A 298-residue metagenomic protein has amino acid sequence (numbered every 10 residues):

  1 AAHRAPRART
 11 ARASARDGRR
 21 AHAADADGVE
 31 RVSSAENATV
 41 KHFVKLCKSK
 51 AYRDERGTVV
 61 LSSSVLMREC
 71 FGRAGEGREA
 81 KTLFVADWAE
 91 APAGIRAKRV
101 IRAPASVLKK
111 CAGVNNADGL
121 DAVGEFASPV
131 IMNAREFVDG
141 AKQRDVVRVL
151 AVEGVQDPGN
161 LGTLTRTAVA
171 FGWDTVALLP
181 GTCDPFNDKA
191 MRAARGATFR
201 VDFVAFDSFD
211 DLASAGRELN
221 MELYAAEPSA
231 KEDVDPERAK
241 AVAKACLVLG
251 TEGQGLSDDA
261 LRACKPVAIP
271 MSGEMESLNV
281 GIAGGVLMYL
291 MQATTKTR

Functional and structural regions predicted by a protein language model:
R4-A89, T182-D184: Boundary-proximal intrinsically disordered activation/regulatory segments immediately upstream of a helical core
R31-S34, I101-P104, D202-D211, V267: Short acidic-hydrophobic, aromatic-tinged amphipathic segments that line or gate anion-handling sites
S63, Q156-L164, S277-A283: Amphipathic alpha-helical repeat scaffolds
P92-V123: Glycine/small-residue-rich loop that forms an oxyanion/phosphate-binding "nest" at active or ligand-binding sites
A105-L108, G181-C183, F206, E252 (+1 more regions): Short, acidic/turn-prone active-site loops that include or flank metal/cofactor- and phosphate-binding residues
A122-G124, T167-F171, T182-T198, D258-R298: Structured adenosyl-cofactor binding patch, chiefly the S-adenosyl-L-methionine
A127-A230: RNA substrate-binding interface of SAM-dependent RNA methyltransferases
Y224-E276: Active-site/ligand-binding-proximal alpha/beta "capping" segment
